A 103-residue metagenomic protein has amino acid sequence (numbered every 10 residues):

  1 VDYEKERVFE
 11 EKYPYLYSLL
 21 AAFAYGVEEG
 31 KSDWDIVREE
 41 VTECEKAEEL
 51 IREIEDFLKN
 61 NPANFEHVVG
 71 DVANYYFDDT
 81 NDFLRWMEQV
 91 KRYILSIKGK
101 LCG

Functional and structural regions predicted by a protein language model:
V1-F9, E55, N81, I97-C102: Non-catalytic all-alpha helical scaffold/repeat segments
V1-R38: Short terminal alpha-helical segments
R7, E11, T42-E45, E49 (+2 more regions): Alpha-helix boundary/N-cap detector
S18-A22, E28, P62, N81-D82 (+2 more regions): Short linear sequence elements within intrinsically disordered, low-complexity coil regions
L19, L50-E53, F57, V68-D71 (+2 more regions): Charge-rich, solvent-exposed alpha-helical interaction surfaces
Y25-A63: Amphipathic alpha-helical interaction modules
F57-N64, D71, Y75-F77: N-terminal accessory alpha/beta regions
G70-G103: Amphipathic alpha-helical binding modules
